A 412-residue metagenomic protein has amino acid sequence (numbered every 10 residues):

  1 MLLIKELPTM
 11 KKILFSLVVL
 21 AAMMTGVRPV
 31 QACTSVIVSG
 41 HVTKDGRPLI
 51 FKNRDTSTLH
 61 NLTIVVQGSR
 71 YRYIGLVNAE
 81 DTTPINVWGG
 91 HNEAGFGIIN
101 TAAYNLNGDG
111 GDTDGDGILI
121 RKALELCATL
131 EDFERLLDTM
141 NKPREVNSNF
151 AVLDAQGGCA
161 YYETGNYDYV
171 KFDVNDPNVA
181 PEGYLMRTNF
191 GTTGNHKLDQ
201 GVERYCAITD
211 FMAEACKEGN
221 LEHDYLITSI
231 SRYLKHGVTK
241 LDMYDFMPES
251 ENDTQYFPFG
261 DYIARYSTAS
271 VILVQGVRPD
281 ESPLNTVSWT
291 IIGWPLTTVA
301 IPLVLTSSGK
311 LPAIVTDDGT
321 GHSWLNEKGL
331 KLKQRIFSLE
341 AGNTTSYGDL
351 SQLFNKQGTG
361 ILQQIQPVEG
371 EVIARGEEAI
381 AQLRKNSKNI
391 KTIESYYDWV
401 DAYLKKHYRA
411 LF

Functional and structural regions predicted by a protein language model:
M1-T9: Short, Lys/Arg-enriched N-terminal segments with co-localized hydrophobic residues within the first ~10-30 amino acids
K11-K12, K52: A general lysine-centric signal
I13-A22: Sec-dependent N-terminal signal peptides
A22-V30: C-terminal segment of classical bacterial N-terminal signal peptides
T34-P84, G89-G90, F96, N100-K122 (+1 more regions): C-terminal, well-structured catalytic/ligand-binding subdomain of enzymes
G89-H91, K142-P143: Short, charge-rich binding segments
G117-S148: Intrinsically disordered, low-complexity linker/loop segments enriched in Gly/Pro and charged/polar residues
A151: An amphipathic, aromatic/His-enriched active-site/gating alpha helix that lines ligand/cofactor pockets
